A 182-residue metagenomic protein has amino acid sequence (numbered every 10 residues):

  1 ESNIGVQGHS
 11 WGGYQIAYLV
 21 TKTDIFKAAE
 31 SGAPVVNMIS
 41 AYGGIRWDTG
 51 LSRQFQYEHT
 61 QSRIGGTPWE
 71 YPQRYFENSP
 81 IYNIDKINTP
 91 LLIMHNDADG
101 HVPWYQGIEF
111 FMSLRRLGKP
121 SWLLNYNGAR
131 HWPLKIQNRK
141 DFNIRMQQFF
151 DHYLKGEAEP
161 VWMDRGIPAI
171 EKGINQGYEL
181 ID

Functional and structural regions predicted by a protein language model:
E1-D182: Active-site-proximal cap/loop segments of hydrolase catalytic domains
